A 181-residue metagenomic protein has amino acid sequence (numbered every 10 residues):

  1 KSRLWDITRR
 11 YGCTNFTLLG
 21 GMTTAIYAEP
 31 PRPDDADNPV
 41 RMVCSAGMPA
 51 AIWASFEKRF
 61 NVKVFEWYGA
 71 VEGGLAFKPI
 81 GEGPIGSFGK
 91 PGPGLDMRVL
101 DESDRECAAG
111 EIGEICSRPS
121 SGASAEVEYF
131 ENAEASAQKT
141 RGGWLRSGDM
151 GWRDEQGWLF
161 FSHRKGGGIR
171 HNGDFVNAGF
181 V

Functional and structural regions predicted by a protein language model:
K1-I7, V176-V181: ATP-dependent adenylate-forming carboxylate-activation enzymes
L4-L18, Y27-I85, D96-R98, S103-E106: Gly/Ser/Thr-rich phosphate-binding loop
L19-M22, S121: Beta->alpha turn/N-cap motifs
A76-I80, F88-P91, E106-E111, V127-E131: Active-site glycine/GP-rich loop and adjacent strand/helix microenvironment that borders small-molecule binding pockets
G86-P91, K139-G143: Short Gly/Pro-enriched turn/cap motifs at secondary-structure boundaries
F88, M97-V99, D149-R153: A structural signal for short hydrophobic beta-strand segments in well-ordered beta-sheet cores
K90-L95, R164: A short, compositionally biased
A108-G110, C116-G179: Conserved ATP-binding/catalytic segment of the ANL
